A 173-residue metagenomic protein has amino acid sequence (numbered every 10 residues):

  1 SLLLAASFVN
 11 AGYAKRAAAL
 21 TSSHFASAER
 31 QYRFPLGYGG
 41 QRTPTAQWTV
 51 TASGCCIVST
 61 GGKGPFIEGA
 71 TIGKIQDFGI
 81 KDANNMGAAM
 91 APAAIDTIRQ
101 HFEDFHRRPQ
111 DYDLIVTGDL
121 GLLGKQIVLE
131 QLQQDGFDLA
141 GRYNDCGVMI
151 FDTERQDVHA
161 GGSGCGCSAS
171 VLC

Functional and structural regions predicted by a protein language model:
L2-A14, S23, G61, G87-A91 (+2 more regions): Claisen-condensing/thiolase-fold acyl-transfer catalytic domains that form or cleave C-C bonds in fatty acid
L2-R30, F34-P44: A generic, well-ordered mixed alpha/beta core segment in the N-terminal half of proteins
H24-Q31, D77-I80, L122-L123: Short, mixed-charge aromatic SLiMs
R30-P35, K81-A83, V128-Q133: Generic preference for flexible, low-structure residues
P35-R99, D104-R107, G141-V158: Condensing-enzyme catalytic core mediating Claisen C-C bond formation in acyl metabolism
